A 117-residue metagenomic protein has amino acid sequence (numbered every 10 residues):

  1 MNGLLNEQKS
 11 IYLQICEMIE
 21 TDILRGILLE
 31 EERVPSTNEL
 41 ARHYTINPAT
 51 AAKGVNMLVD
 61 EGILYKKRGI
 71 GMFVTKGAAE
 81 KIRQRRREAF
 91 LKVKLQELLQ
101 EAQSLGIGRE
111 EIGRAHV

Functional and structural regions predicted by a protein language model:
M1-Q8: N-terminal intrinsically disordered/low-complexity leader segments
Y12, S36, M72-R87: Short, cationic-aromatic polyanion-contact patches
E17-E31: Short, amphipathic alpha-helix enriched in basic
I27-L28, E32, D60-G69, F73-K76: Beta-hairpin "wing" of winged helix-turn-helix
R33-Y65: N-terminal helix-turn-helix
A79-Q103: Conserved segment of winged-helix/HTH DNA-binding domains
L99-S104, R109, G113: C-terminal structural segments of small proteins and small subunits
A115-V117: Conserved small/polar residues in nucleotide/adenosyl-binding loops
